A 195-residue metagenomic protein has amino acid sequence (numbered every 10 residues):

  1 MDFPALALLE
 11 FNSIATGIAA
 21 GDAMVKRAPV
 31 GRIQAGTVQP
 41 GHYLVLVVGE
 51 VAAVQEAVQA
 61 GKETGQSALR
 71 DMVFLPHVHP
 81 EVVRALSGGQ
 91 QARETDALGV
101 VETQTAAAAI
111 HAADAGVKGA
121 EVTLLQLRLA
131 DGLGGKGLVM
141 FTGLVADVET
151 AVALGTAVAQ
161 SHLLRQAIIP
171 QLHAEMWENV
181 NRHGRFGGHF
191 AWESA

Functional and structural regions predicted by a protein language model:
D2-G41, E56-G88, A92-K136, T142-A195: Long, contiguous binding/interaction regions
